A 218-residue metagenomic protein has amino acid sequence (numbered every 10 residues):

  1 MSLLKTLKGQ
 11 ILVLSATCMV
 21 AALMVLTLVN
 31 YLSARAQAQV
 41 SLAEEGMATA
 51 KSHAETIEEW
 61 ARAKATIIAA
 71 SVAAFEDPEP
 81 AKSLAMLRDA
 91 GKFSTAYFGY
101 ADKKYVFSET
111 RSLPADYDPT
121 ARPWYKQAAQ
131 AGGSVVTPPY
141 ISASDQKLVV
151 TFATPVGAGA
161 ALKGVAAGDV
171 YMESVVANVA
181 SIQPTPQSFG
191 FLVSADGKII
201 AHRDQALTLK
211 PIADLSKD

Functional and structural regions predicted by a protein language model:
L3-A36: Extreme N-terminal signal-anchor transmembrane helix of membrane signaling/transducer proteins, especially in bacteria
N30, A38-S41, E45, T49: Long amphipathic alpha-helical coiled-coil rod/stalk domains
L32-Q39, A177-A180: Juxtamembrane transmembrane-helix termini
E44-T137, I182: Extracytoplasmic/periplasmic sensory segments of membrane signal-transduction proteins
P78-K92, Q127, V165, D169-K210 (+1 more regions): Solvent-exposed, extracytoplasmic
Y100, G157-A158, S194: Short, acidic, Ser/Thr-enriched surface-loop or helix-capping motifs
K104-Y105, L162, K198-I199: Hydrophobic "anchor" residues
F107-I182, P186-F189: Extracytoplasmic/periplasmic ligand-binding sensor regions of membrane-associated signaling proteins
